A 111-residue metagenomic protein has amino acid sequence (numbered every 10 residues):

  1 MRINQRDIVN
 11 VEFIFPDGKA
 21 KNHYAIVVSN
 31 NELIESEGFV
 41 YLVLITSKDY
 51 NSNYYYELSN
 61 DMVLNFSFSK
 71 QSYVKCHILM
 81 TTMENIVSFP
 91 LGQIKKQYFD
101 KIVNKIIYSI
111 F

Functional and structural regions predicted by a protein language model:
M1, V63-F111: C-terminal terminal-subdomain/extension
I14-G18: Short, charged beta-turn/beta-strand-edge "cap" motif at the junction between a beta-strand and an adjacent loop
K19-M62: Compact nucleic-acid interaction/catalytic patches
